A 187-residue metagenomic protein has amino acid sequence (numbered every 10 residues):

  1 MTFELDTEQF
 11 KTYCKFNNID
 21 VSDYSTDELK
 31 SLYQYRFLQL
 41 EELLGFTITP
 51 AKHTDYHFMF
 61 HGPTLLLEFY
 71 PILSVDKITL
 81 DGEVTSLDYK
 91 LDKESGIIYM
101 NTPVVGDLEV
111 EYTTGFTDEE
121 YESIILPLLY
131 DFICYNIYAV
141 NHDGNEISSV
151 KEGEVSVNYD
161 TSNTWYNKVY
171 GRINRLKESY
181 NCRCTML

Functional and structural regions predicted by a protein language model:
M1-L5, Y99-V105, L187: Short glycine/proline-enriched loop/turn "hinge" motifs that connect secondary-structure elements and lie
M1-S86, S123-L129, N141, N145 (+1 more regions): Glycine-enriched, solvent-exposed interface loops adjoining structured elements
F3-L5, E119-L187: Short loop/turn elements at secondary-structure junctions
Y33-R36, D107, W165-V169: A generic structural signal for ordered secondary structure
G82, Y112-T114, I137: Generic hydrophobic/packing signal
E83-L91, Y159-T161: Short amphipathic beta-strand/extended segments with alternating polar/hydrophobic composition
L91-I124: Surface-exposed interaction regions enriched in Ser/Thr/Asp/Glu that occur as long low-complexity tracts or repetitive
